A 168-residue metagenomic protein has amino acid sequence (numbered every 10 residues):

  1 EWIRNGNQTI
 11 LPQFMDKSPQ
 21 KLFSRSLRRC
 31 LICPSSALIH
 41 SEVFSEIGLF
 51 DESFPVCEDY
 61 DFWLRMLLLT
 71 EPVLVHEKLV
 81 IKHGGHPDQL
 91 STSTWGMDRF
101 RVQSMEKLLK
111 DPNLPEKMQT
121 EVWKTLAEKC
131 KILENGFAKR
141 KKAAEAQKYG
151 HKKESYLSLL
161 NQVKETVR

Functional and structural regions predicted by a protein language model:
E1-L11: Conserved donor NDP-sugar-binding/catalytic core segment of glycosyltransferases
P12-S104: Conserved nucleotide-sugar donor-binding catalytic segment
R25, K78-G85, S91-E116, R140-L159: Catalytic core of nucleotide-sugar-dependent glycosyltransferases
V75, M118, V122, L126-K129: Structural recognition of alpha-solenoid helical scaffolds
R99-Q103, K124-G136: Amphipathic alpha-helical repeat scaffolds of TPR domains
Q119-E121, K164-R168: Acidic, Ser/Thr-rich low-complexity linear motifs
L133-G136, Y156-T166: Amphipathic alpha-helical coiled-coil segments
